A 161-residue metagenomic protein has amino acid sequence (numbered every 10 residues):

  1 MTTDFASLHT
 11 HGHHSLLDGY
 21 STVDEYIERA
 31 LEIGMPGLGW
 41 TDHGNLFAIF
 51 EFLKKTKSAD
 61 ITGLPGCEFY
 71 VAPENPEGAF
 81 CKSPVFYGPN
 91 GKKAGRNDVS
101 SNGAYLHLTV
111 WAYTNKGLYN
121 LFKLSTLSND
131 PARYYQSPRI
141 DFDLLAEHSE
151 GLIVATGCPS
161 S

Functional and structural regions predicted by a protein language model:
M1-S161: Phosphodiester-processing cores and adjacent nucleic acid-binding clamps
